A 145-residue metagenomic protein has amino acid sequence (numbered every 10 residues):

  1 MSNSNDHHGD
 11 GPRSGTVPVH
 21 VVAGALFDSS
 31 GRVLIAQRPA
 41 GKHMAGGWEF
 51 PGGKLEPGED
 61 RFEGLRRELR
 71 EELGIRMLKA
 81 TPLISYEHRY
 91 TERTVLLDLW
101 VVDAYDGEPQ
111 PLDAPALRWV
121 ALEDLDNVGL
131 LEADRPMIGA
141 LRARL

Functional and structural regions predicted by a protein language model:
S2-V33, K54: Conserved N-terminal beta-strand and adjoining loop/helix that marks the start of the Nudix/MutT-like hydrolase domain
H20-V22, G31, V95-D98, P115: Change "...and in nucleic-acid phosphodiester-cleaving endonucleases..." to "...and in nucleic-acid processing enzymes
D28, R76, Y86-P109, R118: Active-site-adjacent beta-strand/loop module that shapes the phosphate/pyrophosphate-binding cleft
R32-E71: Conserved Nudix-box catalytic region and its N-terminal flanking loop in Nudix hydrolases and closely related
E72-K79: Short secondary-structure junctions
V101, Q110-L141: NUDIX/MutT-family hydrolases
